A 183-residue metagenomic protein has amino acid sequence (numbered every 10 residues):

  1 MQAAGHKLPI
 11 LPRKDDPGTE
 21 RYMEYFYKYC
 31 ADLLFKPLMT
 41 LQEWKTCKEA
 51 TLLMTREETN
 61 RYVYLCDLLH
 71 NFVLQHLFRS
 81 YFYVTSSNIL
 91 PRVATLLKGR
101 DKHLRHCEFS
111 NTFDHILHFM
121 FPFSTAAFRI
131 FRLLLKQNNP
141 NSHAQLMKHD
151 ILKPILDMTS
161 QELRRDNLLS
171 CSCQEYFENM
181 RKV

Functional and structural regions predicted by a protein language model:
M1-V183: Extended alpha-helical scaffold regions
